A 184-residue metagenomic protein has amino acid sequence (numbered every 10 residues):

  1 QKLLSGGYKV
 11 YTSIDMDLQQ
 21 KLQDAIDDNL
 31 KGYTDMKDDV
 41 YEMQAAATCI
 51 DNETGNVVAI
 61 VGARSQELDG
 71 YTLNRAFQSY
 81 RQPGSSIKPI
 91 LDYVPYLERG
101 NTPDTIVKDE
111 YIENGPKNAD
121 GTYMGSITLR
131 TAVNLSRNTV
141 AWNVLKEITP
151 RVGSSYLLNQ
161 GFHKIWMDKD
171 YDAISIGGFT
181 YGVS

Functional and structural regions predicted by a protein language model:
Q1-D38: Conserved, well-ordered alpha-helix/loop/beta-strand core segments that scaffold catalytic motifs
G6-S13, N74-Q82, P116-T122, T128 (+2 more regions): Second-shell loop/turn segments in exported
L22, T54-G55, R81-V107, A132: Active-site SXXK
D38-D69: A short, well-structured edge-of-sheet supersecondary motif
M43-Q44, L68-I90, P103-I106, I127 (+2 more regions): Short active-site loop at a secondary-structure junction that contains or immediately precedes the catalytic residue(s)
N101-S154, Y171: Conserved catalytic neighborhood of penicillin-recognizing serine enzymes
T149-I165: Short, charged, amphipathic alpha-helices and their helix-cap/turn boundaries
K164-S184: Active-site-proximal helix/loop microenvironment of the serine DD-peptidase/beta-lactamase transpeptidase fold
